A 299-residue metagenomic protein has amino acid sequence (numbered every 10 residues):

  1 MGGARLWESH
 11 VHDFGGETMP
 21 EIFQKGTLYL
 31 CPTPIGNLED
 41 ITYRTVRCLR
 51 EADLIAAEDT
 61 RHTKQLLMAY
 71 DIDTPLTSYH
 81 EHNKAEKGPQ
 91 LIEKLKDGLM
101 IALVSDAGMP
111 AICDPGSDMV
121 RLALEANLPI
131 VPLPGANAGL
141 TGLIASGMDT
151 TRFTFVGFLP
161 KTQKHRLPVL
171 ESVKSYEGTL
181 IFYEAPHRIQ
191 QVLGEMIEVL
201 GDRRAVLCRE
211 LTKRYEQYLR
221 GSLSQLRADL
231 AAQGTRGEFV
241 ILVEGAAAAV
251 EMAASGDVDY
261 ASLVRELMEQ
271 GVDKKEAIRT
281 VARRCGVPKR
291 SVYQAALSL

Functional and structural regions predicted by a protein language model:
L6, V11-H82: Glycine-rich, flexible N-terminal cofactor/catalytic loop recognition
F14-G15, K25, T179, P186-L299: A contiguous loop/helix-start segment that scaffolds small-molecule binding in enzyme catalytic cores
T27-L28, G98-A102, T179: Loop/turn-to-beta-strand initiation segments
L49-I55, N127-V131, G178-L180: Short active-site oxyanion
A57, P132-G135, F182, L207: General beta-strand structural signal in soluble alpha/beta enzymes
Y79-A85, L159-P160: Conserved helicase motor
G88-N137, T141: Glycine/small-residue-rich loop that forms an oxyanion/phosphate-binding "nest" at active or ligand-binding sites
D118-Y176: Class I SAM-dependent methyltransferase SAM-binding "motif I" and its flanking Rossmann-like core
